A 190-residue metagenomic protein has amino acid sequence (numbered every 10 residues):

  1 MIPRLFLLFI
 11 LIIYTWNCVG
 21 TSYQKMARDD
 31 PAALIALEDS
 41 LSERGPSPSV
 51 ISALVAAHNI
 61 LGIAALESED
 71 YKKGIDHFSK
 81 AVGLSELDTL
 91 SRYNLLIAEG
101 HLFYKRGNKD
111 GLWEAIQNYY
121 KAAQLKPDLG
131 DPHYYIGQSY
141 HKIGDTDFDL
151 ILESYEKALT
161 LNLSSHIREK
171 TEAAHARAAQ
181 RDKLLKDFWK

Functional and structural regions predicted by a protein language model:
S42-E43, S49, V82-G83, Q117-Q124 (+1 more regions): Conserved structural position within tetratricopeptide repeats
S47, L54, D88, L129 (+1 more regions): Residue-level recognition of tetratricopeptide repeat
V50, A57, S91, P132 (+1 more regions): TPR alpha-solenoid repeat register
A53, I60, N94, A98 (+2 more regions): Canonical tetratricopeptide repeat
L66, G100, Y104, Y134 (+1 more regions): Specific register positions within alpha-helical solenoid repeats of the TPR/Sel1-like families, i.e., one
E69-K80, K105-N118, D145-S154, D182: Structural signature of tandem alpha-helical TPR/SEL1-like repeats, specifically the intra-repeat loop/turn
G83-L125: Alpha-helical adaptor scaffolds
L152-E153, K157-K190: Terminal, low-structured helical/coil segments at or just beyond the last alpha-helical repeat
